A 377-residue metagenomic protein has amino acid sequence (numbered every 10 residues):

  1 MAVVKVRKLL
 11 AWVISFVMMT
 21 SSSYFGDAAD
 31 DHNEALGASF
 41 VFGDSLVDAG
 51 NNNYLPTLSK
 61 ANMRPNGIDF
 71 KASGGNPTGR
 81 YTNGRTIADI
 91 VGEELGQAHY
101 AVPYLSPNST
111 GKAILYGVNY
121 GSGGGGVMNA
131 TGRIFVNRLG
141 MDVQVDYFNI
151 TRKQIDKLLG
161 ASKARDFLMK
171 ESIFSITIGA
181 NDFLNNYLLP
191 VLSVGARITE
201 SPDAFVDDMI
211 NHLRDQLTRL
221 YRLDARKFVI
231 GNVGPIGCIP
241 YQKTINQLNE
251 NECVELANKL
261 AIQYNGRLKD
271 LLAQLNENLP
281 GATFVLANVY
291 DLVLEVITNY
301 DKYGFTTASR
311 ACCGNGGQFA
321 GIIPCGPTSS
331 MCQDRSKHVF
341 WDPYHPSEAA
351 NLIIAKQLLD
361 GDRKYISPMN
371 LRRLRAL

Functional and structural regions predicted by a protein language model:
A2-L377: Conserved active-site regions of diverse hydrolases
